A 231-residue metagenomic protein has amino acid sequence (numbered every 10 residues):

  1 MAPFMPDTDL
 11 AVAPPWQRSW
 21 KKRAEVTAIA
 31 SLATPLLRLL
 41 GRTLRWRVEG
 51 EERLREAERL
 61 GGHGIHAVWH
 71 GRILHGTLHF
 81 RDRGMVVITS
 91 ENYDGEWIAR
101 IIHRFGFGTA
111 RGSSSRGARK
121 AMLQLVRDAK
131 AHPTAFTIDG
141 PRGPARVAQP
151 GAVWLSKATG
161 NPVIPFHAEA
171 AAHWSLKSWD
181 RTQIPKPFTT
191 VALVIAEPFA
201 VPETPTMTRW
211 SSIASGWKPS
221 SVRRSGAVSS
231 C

Functional and structural regions predicted by a protein language model:
A2-D82, G216-C231: Membrane-anchoring hydrophobic helices of lipid-metabolizing enzymes
S31-P35, A99-F107, V194: Short, basic/glycine-rich phosphate-binding loops at helix/coil junctions that contact nucleotide phosphates
R47, S115-R119, A145: A conditional alpha-helix N-cap/helix-loop micro-motif detector
R53, K120-Q124, R209: Short acidic active-site motifs
H63-R116, K120, T159, S175: Catalytic core of membrane glycerolipid acyltransferases/transacylases, capturing the structured, soluble-facing
S90, D139, A168-E169: Cofactor-binding loop segments of dinucleotide-utilizing enzymes, especially the Rossmann-like FAD- and NAD(P)+-binding
G112, M122-T159, W217: Catalytic-site beta-strand/loop segments enriched in glycine and acidic/polar residues
A148-T206: A cross-family acyltransferase "interaction/gating" segment
